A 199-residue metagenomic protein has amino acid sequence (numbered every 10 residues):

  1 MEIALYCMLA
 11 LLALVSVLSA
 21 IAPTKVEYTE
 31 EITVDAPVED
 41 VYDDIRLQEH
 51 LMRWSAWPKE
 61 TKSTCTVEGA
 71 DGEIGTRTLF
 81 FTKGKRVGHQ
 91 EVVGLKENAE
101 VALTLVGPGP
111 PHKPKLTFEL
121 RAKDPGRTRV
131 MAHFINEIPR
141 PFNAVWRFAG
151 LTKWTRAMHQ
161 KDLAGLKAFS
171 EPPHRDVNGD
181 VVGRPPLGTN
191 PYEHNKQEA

Functional and structural regions predicted by a protein language model:
E2-V15, S19-P23, L79-R129, I135-E137: Hydrophobic-ligand binding "helix-grip"
I3-G69, Y192-E198: Hydrophobic ligand-binding cavity/cleft-lining segments
D40-L51, T78, V92, V101-L103 (+2 more regions): Hydrophobic pocket/interface hotspot
E49-H89, L95-E100, R184-G188, K196: Short beta-edge strand/loop motif at the mouth of beta-sheet-based domains
S63-T64, K167-A199: Short, highly charged C-terminal tails/helix-capping segments
T104-K161, L166-A168, V177-G179, A199: Beta-strand/loop substructures that line and gate deep hydrophobic ligand-binding cavities in soluble
